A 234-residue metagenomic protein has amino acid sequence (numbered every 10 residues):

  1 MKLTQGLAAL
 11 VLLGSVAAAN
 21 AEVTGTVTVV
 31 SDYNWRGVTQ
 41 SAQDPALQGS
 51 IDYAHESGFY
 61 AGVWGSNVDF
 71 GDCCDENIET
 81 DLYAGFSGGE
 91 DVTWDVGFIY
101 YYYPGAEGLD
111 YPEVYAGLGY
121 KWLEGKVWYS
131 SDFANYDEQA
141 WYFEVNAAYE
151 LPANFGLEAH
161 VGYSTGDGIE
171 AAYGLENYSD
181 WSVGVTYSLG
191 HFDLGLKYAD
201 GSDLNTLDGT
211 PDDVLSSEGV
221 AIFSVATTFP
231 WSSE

Functional and structural regions predicted by a protein language model:
K2-A8, L12-E234: Outer-membrane beta-barrel proteins
